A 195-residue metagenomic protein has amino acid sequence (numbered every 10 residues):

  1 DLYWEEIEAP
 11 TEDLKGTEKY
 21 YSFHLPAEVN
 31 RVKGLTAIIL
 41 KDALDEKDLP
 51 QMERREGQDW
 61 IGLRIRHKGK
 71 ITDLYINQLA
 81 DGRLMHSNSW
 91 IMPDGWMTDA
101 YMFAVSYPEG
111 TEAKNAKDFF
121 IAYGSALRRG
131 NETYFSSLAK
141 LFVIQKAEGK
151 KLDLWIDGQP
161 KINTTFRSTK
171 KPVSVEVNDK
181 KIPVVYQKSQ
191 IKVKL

Functional and structural regions predicted by a protein language model:
D1-S168, V173, V177-L195: CBM-like, beta-strand-rich accessory domains located in the C-terminal region of large, secreted polysaccharide-active
